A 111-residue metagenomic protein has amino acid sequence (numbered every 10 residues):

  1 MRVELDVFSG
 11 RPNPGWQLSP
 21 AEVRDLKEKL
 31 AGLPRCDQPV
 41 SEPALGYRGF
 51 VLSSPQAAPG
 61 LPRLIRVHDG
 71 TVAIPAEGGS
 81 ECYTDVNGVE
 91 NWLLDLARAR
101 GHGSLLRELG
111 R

Functional and structural regions predicted by a protein language model:
M1-R111: Function-determining sites in protein domains
